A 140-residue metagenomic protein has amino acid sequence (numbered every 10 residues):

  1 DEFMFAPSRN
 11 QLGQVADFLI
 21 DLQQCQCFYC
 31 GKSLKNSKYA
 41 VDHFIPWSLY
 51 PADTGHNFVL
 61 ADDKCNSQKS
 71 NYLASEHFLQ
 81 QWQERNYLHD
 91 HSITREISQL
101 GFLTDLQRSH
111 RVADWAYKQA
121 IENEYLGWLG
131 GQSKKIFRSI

Functional and structural regions predicted by a protein language model:
D1-Q26: Short, charged surface segments at domain edges that flank catalytic/cofactor-binding sites
D1-R9, S109-I140: A boundary/linker detector
L12, H43, L100: Sparse, context-dependent recognition of short Cys/His-centered cofactor- or disulfide-binding micro-motifs
Q23, V41-H43, S109: Short amphipathic alpha-helical surface micro-motifs
F28, D63: Cys/His/Pro-rich metal-binding microdomains
G31-L60, K69-E84: Histidine-centered nuclease catalytic patch
K64-Y125: C-terminal hydrophobic structural anchor segments that stabilize assembly/packing rather than catalytic chemistry
